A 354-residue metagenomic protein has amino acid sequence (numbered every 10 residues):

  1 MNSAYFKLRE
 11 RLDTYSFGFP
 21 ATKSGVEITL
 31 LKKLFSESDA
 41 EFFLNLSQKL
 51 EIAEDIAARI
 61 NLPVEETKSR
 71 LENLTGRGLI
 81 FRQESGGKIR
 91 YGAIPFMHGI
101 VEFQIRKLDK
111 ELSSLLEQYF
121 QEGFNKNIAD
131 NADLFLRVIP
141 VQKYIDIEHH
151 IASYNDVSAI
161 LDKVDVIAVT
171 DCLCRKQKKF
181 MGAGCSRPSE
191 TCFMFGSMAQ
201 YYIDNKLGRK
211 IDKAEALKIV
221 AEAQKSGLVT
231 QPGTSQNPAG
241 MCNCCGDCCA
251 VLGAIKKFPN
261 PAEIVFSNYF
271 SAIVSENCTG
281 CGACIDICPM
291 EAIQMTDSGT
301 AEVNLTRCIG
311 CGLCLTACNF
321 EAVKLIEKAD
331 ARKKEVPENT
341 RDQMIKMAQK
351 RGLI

Functional and structural regions predicted by a protein language model:
M1-L30, R82, K88-A93: N-terminal leader segment of winged-helix/HTH proteins
K49-I60: Short acidic, hydrophobic short linear motifs in intrinsically disordered regions
I56, T67-G78, A223, C244: Basic amphipathic alpha-helical segments that dock to polyanions
T75-G86, I293-Q294, V323-K324: A short, conserved structural fragment
K88-N125: Short, amphipathic alpha-helical interaction segments positioned at domain boundaries
Y91-A93, L228-N237, F258-I287, E291-G310 (+1 more regions): Ferredoxin-like iron-sulfur electron-transfer modules
F124-F270: Catalytic cores of enzyme domains
L305-I354: Flanking helices and flexible, charged tails adjoining ferredoxin-like Fe-S electron-transfer domains in multi-subunit
